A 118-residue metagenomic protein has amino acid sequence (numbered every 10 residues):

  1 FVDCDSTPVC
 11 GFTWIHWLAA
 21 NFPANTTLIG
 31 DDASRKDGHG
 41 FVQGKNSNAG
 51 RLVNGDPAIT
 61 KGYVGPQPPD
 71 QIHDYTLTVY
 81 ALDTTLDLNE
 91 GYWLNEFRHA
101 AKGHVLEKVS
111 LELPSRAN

Functional and structural regions predicted by a protein language model:
F1-N118: N-terminus-centered regions that define maturation/targeting leaders and the start of the first functional domain
